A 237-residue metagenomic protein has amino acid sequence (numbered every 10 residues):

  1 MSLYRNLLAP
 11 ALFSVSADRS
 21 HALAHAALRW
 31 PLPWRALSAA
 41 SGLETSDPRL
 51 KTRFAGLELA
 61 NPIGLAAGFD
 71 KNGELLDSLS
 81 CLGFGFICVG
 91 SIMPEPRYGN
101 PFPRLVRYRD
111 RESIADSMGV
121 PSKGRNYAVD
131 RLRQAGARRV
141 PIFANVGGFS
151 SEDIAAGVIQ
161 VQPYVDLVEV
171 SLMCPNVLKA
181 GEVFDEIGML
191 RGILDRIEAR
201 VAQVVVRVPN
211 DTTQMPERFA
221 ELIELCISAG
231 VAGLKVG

Functional and structural regions predicted by a protein language model:
M1-I142, F149: N-terminal capping/small domains of soluble enzymes
S20, A24, T52, G64-A67 (+5 more regions): Small-side-chain structural scaffolding
N145-V146, R207: Conserved beta-strand segments of the P-loop GTPase G domain that flank and frequently precede/overlap
S151-G237: Alpha/beta enzyme core
